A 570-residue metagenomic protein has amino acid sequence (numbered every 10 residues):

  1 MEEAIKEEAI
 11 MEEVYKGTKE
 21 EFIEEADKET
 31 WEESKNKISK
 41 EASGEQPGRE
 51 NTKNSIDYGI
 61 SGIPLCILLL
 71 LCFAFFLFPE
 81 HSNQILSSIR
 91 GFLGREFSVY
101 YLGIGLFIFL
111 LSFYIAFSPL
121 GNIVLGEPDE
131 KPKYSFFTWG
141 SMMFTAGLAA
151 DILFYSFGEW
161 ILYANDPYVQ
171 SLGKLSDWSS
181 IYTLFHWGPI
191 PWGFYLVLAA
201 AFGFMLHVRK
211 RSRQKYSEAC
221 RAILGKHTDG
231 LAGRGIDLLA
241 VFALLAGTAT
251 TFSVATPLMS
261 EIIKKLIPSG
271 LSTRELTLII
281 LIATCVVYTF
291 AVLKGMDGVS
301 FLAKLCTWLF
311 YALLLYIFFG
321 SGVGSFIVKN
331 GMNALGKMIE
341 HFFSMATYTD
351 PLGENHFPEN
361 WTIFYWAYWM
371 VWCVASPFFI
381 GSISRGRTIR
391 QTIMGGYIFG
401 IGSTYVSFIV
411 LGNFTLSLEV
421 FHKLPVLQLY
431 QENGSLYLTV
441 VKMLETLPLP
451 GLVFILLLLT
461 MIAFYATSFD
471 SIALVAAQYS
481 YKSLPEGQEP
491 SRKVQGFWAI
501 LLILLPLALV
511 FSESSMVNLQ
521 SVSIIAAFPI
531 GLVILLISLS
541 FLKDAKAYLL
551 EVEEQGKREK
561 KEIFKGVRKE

Functional and structural regions predicted by a protein language model:
M11, Y15-F22, D27-L175, L539-E553 (+1 more regions): N-terminal alpha-helical transmembrane segments of multi-pass membrane transport and channel/translocase proteins
G44-S55, Q214-G230, A255-I279, Y311-L314 (+3 more regions): Helix-loop-helix connectors at the membrane interface of multi-pass transporters/channels
E45-N51, Q84-R90, F117-F136, I161-Y182 (+4 more regions): Flexible loop linkers connecting adjacent transmembrane helices in multi-pass alpha-helical membrane transporters
G48-F76, F109-Y114, L148-I152, H186-P257 (+6 more regions): Helix-loop-helix module between adjacent transmembrane segments
G48-K53, H81-G94, S112-K131, S180-W187 (+8 more regions): Membrane-water interface regions at transmembrane-helix termini and the short interhelical loops of multi-pass membrane
K53-L71, G225-R234, L271-Y288, V292 (+4 more regions): Loop-to-transmembrane helix boundary motifs in multi-pass membrane proteins
I63, G94-F97, I104, I236-A240 (+7 more regions): Membrane-interface loop-to-helix entry segments
Y155-P167, K210, F318-H341, I401-S435 (+1 more regions): Extracellular/periplasmic helix-exit of transmembrane alpha-helices
